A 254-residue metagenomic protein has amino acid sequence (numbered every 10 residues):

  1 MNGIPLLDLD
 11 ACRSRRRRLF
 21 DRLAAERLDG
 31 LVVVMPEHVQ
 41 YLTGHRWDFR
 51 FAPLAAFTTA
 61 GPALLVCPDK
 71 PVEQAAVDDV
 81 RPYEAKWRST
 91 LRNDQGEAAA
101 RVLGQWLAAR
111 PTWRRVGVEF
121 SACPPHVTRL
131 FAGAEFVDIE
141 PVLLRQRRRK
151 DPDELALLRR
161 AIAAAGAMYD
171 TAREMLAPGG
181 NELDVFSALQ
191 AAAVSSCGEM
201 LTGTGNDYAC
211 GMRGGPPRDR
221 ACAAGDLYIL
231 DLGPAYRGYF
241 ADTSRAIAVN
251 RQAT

Functional and structural regions predicted by a protein language model:
M1-A163: A composition/biophysics-driven feature that prefers long, compositionally simple stretches
R17-F20, R173, F186, Q190: Short amphipathic alpha-helical segments
R22, M168, A192-S196: Short alpha-helical functional segments enriched in proximate histidine and acidic residues
V34, V118-E119, I139-E140, Y169-R173 (+1 more regions): Short beta-strands and strand-loop turn motifs
V39-F49, I139-L144, R149, G180-A253: Short catalytic-site patches enriched in acidic/histidine residues that coordinate or position cofactors/metals
I162-D170, E182, Q190: Active-site pocket-lining segments that scaffold enzyme catalytic pockets across diverse folds
R173-G180: C-terminal helix-coil-helix/basic helical segment that borders enzyme active sites and/or dimer interfaces and provides
